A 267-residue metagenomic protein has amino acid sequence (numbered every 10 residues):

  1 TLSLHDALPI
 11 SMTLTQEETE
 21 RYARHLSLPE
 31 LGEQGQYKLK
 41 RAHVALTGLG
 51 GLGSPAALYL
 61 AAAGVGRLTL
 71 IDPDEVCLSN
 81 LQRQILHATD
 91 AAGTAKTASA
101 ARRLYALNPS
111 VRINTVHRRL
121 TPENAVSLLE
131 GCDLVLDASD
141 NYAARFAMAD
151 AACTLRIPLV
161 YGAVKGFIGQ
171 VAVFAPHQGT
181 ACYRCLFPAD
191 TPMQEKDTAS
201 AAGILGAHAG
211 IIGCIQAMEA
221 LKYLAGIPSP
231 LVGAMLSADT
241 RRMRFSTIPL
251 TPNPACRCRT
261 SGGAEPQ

Functional and structural regions predicted by a protein language model:
T1-L8: Short, small-residue-biased leader/transition segments that mark boundaries at the very start of proteins
P9-Q267: Adenine nucleotide-associated cytosolic modules
